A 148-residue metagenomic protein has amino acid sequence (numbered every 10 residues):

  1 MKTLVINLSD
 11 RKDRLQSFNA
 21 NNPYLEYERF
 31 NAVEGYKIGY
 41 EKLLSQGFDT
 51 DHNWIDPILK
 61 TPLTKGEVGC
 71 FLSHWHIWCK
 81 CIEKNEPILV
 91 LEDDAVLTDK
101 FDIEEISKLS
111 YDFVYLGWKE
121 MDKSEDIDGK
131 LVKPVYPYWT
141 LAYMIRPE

Functional and structural regions predicted by a protein language model:
M1-L91, A95-E148: An acidic/histidine-cluster motif and surrounding catalytic segment that typifies divalent-metal-assisted enzyme active
